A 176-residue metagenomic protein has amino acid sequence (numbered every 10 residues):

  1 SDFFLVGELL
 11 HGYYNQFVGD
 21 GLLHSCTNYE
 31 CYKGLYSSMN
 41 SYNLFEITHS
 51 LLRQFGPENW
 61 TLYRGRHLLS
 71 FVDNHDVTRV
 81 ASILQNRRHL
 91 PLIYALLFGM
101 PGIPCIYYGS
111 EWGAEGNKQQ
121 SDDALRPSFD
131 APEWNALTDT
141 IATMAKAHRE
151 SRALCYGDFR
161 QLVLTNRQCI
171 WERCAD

Functional and structural regions predicted by a protein language model:
S1-L62, L96, G113-T143, A147 (+2 more regions): Active-site-proximal helices and loops of the catalytic beta/alpha 8
D2-V6, H67-S70, P104-C105: Structural preference for beta-strand elements that scaffold enzyme active sites
L9-L10, F71-N74, S110-W112: Short, well-ordered beta-to-alpha junction loops that form the rim of enzyme active sites and present histidine/acidic
L62-Q85: Active-site clefts of carbohydrate-active enzymes
V77-R79, G99, I170: Substrate-binding and catalytic surfaces of secreted/luminal carbohydrate-active proteins
N86-L90: Short, glycine/acidic-rich beta->alpha junctions
Y94-L97, P101-E115: Substrate-binding cleft of secreted/luminal carbohydrate-active enzymes
L162-D176: Carbohydrate-binding surface patches
